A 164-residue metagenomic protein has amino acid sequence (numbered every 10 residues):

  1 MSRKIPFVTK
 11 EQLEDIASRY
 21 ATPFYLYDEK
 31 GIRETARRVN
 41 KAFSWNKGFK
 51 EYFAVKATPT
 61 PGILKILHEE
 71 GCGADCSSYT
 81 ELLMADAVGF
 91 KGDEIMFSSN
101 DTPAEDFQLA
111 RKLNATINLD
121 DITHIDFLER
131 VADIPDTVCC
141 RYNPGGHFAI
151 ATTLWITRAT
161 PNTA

Functional and structural regions predicted by a protein language model:
M1-I117, I122-D136: A charged N-terminal "starter" segment
L113, D120-A164: Conserved anion-binding
